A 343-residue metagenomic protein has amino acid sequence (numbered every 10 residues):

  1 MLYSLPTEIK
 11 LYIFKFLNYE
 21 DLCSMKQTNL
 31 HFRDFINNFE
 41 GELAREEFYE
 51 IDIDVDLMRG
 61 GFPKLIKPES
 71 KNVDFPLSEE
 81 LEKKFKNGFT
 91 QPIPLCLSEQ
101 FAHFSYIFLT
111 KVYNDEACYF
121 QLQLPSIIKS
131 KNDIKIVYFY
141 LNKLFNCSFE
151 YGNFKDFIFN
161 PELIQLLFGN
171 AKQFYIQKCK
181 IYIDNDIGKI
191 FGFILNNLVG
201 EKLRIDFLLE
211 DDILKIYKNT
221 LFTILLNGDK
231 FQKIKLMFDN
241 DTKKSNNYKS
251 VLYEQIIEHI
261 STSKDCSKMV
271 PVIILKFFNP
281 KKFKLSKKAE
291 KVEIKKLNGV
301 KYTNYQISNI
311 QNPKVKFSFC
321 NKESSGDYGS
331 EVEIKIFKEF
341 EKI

Functional and structural regions predicted by a protein language model:
M1-L2, I343: Universal eukaryotic N-terminal targeting presequences
Y3-Q91, L95-C96, E150-N153, K172-I183 (+6 more regions): Skp1-binding F-box subdomain of Cullin-RING ligase substrate receptors
E20, M25-H31, F101, D133 (+1 more regions): Seven-transmembrane-like multi-pass membrane architecture, highlighting hydrophobic TM helices and the outer-facing
T28-N29, E47, L167, L236 (+1 more regions): Residue-level detector of alpha-helical recognition elements and their boundaries
E46, G60, V73, K83 (+10 more regions): Short non-domain terminal segments
E80, F85-K111, D115, Y302-E333: Alpha-helical structural signal with a strong bias for long, charge-/Ser/Thr/Gly-rich, low-complexity C-terminal tracts
I93-F149, N153-V199, L208-L214: Leucine-rich repeat
G200-I343: Conserved phosphate-interacting/catalytic interface
